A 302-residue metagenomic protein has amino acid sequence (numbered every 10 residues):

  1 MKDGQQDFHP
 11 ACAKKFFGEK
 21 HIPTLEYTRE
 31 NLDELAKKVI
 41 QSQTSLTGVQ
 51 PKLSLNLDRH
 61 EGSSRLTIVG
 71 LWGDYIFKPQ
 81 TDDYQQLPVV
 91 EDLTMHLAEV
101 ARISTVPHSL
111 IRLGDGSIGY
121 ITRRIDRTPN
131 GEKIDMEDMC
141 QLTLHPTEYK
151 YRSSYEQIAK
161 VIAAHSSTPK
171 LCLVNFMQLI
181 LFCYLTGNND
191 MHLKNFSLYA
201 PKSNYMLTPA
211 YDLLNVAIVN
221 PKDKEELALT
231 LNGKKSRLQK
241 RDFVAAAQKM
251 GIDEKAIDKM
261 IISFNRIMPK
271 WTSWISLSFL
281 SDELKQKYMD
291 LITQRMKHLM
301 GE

Functional and structural regions predicted by a protein language model:
M1-D33, K37-I40, Y205, K249 (+1 more regions): Regulatory N- and C-terminal appendages and interdomain linkers associated with kinase/kinase-like NTP transferase
N31-K150, Y199, K255: Conserved ATP-binding subdomain of kinase catalytic cores across diverse folds
L55, A98, M139, D190 (+3 more regions): A residue-level signal for conserved active-site and pocket-lining positions in enzyme catalytic cores
L55, N215, V219-R237: Active-site activation/catalytic loop segments of kinase-like enzymes and analogous catalytic loops in related
D83-E99, S154-I218: Conserved kinase catalytic-core segment
G114-D115, G119-L185, L229-G233, A245 (+2 more regions): ATP-dependent phospho-/nucleotidyl transfer catalytic cores
K133-I134, C140, L214-K222, G251-D253 (+1 more regions): C-terminal regulatory or interaction extensions
N232-T293, L299: Mobile late-domain/C-terminal helix-loop "cap" segments that border catalytic sites or the cytosolic face
